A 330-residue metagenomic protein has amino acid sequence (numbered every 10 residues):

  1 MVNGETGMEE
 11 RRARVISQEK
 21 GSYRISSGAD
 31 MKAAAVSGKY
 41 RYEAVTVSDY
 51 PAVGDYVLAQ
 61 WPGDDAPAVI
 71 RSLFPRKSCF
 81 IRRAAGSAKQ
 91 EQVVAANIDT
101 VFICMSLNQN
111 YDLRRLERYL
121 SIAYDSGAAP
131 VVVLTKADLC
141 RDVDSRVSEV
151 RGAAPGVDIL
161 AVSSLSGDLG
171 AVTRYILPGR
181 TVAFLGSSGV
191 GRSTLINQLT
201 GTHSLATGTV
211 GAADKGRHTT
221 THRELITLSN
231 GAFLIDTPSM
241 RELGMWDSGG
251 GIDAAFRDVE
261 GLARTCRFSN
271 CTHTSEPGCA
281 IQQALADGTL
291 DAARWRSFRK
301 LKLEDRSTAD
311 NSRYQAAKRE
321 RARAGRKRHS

Functional and structural regions predicted by a protein language model:
N3-E9, V45-Y56, Q60-D64, F74-V94 (+7 more regions): Helix-rich effector regions associated with P-loop NTPase G domains
G21-I25: Short aromatic-glycine-enriched beta-strand elements
M31-D49: Beta-strand/loop nucleic-acid-binding surfaces
W61-A66, L107-Q109, S188: Short, charged beta-turn/beta-strand-edge "cap" motif at the junction between a beta-strand and an adjacent loop
D64-L73, D112: Short, Lys/Arg- and Gly-enriched loop/turn segments at beta-strand edges
V69, K89, A96-I98, R114-A128: Switch/coupling subdomain of P-loop NTPase systems
A129, K136-V190: Canonical P-loop GTPase G-domain recognition
R192-G208: A conserved segment at the C-terminal end of the G1
